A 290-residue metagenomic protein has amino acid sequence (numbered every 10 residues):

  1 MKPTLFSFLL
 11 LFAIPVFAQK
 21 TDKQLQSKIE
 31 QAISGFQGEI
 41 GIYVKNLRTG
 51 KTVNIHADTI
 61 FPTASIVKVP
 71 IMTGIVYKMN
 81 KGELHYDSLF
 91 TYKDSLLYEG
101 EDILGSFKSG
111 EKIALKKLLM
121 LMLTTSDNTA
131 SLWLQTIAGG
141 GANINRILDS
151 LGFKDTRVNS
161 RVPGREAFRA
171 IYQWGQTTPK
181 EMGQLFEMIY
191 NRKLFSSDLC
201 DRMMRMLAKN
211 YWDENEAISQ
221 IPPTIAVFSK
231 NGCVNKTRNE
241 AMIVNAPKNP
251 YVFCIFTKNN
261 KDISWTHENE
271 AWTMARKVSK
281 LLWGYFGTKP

Functional and structural regions predicted by a protein language model:
M1-K23: Bacterial Sec-dependent N-terminal signal peptides
Q19-T59, L281: Beta-lactamase-like hydrolase cores
K20-A32, T136-I137, G141, Q184-N215 (+2 more regions): Structured C-terminal helix/loop/strand segments within mature extracytoplasmic catalytic/sensor domains
G41-K45, N54, P70, T91 (+2 more regions): Soluble periplasmic/extracytoplasmic beta-strand elements of cell-envelope proteins
G50, P62-F90, F253: Active-site SXXK
Y77-S95, G141, S196-C200: Short, well-structured active-site flanking segments
L97-W133, G141: Conserved catalytic neighborhood of penicillin-recognizing serine enzymes
L119, L132-F186, Y190: Mid-domain, small-residue-enriched loop/turn segments at the edges of structured enzyme/sensor domains
